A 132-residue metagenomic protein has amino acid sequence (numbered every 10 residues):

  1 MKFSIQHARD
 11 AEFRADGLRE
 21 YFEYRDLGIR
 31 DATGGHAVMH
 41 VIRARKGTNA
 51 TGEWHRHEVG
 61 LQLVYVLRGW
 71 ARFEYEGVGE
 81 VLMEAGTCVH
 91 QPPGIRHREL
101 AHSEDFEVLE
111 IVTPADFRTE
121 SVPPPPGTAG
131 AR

Functional and structural regions predicted by a protein language model:
M1-Y21: N-terminal presequences and immediately downstream first alpha-helices
K2-R9, R98-R132: Double-stranded beta-helix
R14-H55, G60: A short glycine-rich, His/Asp/Glu-containing loop-to-beta-strand
T33, R72, F117-R118: Flexible, glycine-rich phosphate/dinucleotide-binding loops and adjacent beta-alpha linkers at cofactor/substrate
V41-A44, R56-F73, I111-P114: Short, conserved beta-strand element in jelly-roll/cupin
V59, G79, I95-R96, E104-D105: A generic "binding-loop/recognition-motif" signal
E74-E76, L100: A generic structural motif
G77-G94: Short acidic-glycine-tyrosine-enriched beta hairpin
